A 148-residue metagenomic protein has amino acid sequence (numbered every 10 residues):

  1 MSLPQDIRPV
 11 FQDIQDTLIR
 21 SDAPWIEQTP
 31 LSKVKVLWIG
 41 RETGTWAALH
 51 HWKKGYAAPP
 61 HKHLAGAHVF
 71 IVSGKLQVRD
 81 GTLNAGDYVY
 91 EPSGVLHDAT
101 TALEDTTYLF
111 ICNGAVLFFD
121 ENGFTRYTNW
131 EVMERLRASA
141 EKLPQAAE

Functional and structural regions predicted by a protein language model:
M1-G44, F124-W130, E134-E148: A short, N-terminal "cap"/entry segment at the start of jelly-roll beta-barrel domains of the cupin/DSBH fold
T29, K35-K62, P92-L96: Conserved short histidine dyad/triad with adjacent acidic residue
K33, A67, E104: Residues that flank catalytic or metal-binding motifs in active/ligand-binding sites
L49-W52, I71-G74, Y90, A99 (+1 more regions): Short, well-ordered beta-strand segments in beta-rich or mixed alpha/beta enzyme and ligand-binding folds
K54, H63-V78: Glycine- and acidic-residue-biased ligand/ion/polar-headgroup-sensing regions
K62-L64, G81-L83, T101-E104: Short glycine/proline-enriched turns and hinge-like loops at secondary-structure junctions
V78-D98: Short acidic-glycine-tyrosine-enriched beta hairpin
S93-N122: Ligand-binding loop in jelly-roll beta-barrel domains
